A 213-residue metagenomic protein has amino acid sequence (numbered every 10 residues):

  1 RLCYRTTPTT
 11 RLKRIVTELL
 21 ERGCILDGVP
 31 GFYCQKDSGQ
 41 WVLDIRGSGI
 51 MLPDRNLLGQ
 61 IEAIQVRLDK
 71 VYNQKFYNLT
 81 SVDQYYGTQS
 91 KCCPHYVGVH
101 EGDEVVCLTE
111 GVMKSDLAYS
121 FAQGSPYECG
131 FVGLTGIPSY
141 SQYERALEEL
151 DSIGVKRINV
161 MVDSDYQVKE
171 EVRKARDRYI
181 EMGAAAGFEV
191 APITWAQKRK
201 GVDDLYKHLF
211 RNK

Functional and structural regions predicted by a protein language model:
R1, I25-L26, K156, E189: Short coil/loop linkers at secondary-structure junctions
C3, G49, D204-L205: Residue-level preference for alpha-helix termini and adjacent loops
Y4, P8-T9: Conserved redox-cofactor binding core of oxidoreductases
R11-I153: Phosphate-handling DNA/RNA-contact segment within nucleic-acid enzymes
H100-V106, M113-K213: TOPRIM fold recognition
